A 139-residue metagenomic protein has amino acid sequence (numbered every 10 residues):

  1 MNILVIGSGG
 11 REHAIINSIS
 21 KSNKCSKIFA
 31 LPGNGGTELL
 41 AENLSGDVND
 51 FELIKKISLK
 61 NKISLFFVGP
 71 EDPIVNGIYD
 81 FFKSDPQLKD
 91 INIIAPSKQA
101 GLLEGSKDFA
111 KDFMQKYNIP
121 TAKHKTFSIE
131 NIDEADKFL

Functional and structural regions predicted by a protein language model:
M1-Q99: ATP-binding N-terminal substructure of ATP-dependent carboxylate-amine bond-forming enzymes
L4-V5, L103-L139: Active-site nucleotide/adenylate-binding loops and adjacent lid/helix of ATP-dependent enzymes
